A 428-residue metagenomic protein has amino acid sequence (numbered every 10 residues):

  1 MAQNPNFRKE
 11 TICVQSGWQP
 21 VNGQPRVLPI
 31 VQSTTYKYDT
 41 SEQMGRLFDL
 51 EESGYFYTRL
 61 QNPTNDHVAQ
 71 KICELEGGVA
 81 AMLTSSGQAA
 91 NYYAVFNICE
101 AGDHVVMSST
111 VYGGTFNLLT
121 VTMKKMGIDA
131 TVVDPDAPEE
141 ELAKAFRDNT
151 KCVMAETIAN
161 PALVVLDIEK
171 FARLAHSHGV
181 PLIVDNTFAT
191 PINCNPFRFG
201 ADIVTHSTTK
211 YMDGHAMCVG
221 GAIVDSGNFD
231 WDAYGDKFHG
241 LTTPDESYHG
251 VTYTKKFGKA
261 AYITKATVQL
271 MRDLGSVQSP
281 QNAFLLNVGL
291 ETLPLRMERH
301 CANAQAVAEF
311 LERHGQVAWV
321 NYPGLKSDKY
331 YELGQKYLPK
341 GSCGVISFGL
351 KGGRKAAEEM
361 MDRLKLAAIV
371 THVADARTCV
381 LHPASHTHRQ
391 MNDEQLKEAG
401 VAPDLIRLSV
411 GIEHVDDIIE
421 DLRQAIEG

Functional and structural regions predicted by a protein language model:
A2-N4, C13-Q19, A81-R313: Conserved PLP-enzyme active-site core in the AAT-like
A2-N62, Q70: N-terminal "arm"/small-domain region of PLP-dependent enzymes with the aminotransferase-like
W18, Q32-Y38, G227-N228, L290-T292 (+6 more regions): Glycine-rich beta-alpha junction loops
T40-Y92, G114-T122: Conserved N-terminal alpha-helix of the aminotransferase class I/II PLP-enzyme fold
T120-V121, D129-A130, D148-K151, R296 (+3 more regions): PLP-dependent enzyme catalytic core of the Aspartate aminotransferase-like
V153, G221-I223, V320, I346 (+1 more regions): Well-ordered beta-strand positions enriched in small/hydrophobic/aromatic, beta-favoring residues
L274-V277, Q281-A283, V288, T292 (+4 more regions): Conserved small-domain helix->loop->beta segment predominantly found in fold-type I
